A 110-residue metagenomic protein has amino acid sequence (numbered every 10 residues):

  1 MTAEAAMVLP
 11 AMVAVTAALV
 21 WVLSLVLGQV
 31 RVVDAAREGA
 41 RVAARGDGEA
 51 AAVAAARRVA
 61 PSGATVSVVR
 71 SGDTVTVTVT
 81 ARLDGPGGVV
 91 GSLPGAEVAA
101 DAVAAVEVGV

Functional and structural regions predicted by a protein language model:
M1-A51: Alpha-helical assembly-interface signal, strongest on the long, hydrophobic N-terminal helix that forms
R45, E49-V110: Short, conserved structural patches
